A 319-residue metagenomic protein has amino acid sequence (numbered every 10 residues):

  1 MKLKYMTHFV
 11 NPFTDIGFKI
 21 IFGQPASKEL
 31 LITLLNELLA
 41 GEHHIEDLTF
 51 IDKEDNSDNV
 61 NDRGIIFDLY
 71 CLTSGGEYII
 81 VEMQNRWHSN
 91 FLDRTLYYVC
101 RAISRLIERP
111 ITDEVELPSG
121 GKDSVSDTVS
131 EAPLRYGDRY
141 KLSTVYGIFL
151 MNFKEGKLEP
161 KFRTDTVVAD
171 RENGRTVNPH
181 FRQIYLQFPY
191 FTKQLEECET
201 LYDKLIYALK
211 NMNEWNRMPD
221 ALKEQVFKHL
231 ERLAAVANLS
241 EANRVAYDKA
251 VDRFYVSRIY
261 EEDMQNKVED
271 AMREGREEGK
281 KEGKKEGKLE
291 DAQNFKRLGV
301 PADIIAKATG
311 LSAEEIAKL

Functional and structural regions predicted by a protein language model:
M1-R244: Conserved single-residue anchors adjacent to enzymatic active/cofactor-binding motifs
K2-T7, I79-Q84, D203, Y207-L319: Short, charged alpha-helical interaction segments and adjacent helix-coil junctions
